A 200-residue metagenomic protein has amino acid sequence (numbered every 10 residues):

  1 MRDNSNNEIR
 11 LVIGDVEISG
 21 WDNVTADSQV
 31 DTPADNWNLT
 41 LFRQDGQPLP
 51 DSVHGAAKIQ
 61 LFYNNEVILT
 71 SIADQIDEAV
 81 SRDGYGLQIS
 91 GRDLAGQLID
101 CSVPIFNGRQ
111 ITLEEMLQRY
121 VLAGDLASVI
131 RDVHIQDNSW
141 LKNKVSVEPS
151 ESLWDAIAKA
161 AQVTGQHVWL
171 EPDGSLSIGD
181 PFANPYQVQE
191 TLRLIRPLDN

Functional and structural regions predicted by a protein language model:
M1-H54, S90-L98: Juxtamembrane "anchor/assembly" segments of surface/extracellular structural proteins
R2-S5, I68, Q75-D77, S81-I89 (+2 more regions): Short beta-strand-centered interaction patches in the first periplasmic/extracellular domains of large envelope
I9-L11, L39-L41, I59-L61, A73 (+3 more regions): Hydrophobic beta-strand residues in large extracellular and virion-surface proteins
I18-G20, T25, D31-P33, P48 (+7 more regions): A broad, structure-centric signal for solvent-exposed, well-ordered loop/edge residues that line or flank functional
G20-N23, A73, P197: A structural signal for short, hydrophobic beta-strand segments that form beta-sheets in beta-rich/all-beta domains
T25-S28, N36, I99, L117-E148: N-terminal export/assembly leaders
Q44-R131: Surface-exposed cap/loop segments at beta↔alpha junctions
